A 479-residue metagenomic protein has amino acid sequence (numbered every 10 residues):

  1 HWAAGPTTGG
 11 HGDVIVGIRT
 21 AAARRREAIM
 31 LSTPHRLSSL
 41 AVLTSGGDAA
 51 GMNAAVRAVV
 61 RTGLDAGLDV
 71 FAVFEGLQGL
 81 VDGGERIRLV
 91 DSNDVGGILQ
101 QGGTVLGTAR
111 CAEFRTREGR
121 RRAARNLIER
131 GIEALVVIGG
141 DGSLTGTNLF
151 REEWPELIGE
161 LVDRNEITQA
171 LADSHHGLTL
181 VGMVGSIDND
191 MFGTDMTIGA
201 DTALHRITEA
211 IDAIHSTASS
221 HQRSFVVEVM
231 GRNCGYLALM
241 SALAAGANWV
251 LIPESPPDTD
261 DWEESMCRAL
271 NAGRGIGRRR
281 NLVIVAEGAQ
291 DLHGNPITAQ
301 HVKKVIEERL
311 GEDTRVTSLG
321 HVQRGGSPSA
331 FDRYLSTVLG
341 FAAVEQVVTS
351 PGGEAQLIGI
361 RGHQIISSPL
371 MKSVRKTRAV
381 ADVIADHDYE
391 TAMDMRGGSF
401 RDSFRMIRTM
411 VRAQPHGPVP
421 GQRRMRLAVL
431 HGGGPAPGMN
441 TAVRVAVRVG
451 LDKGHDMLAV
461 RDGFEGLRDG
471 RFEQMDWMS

Functional and structural regions predicted by a protein language model:
L31-G84, G421-R471: N-terminal phosphate-binding or glycine-rich loops at protein starts, especially the Walker A/P-loop of NTPases
L31-T33, L80-L135, L144, I167-A170 (+4 more regions): Glycine-rich oxoanion-binding loops at beta->alpha junctions
S45-D48, L68, V73-G79, R110-C111 (+12 more regions): Short, ordered loop/turn segments at secondary-structure junctions
A49-V59, L80-V81, T116-R121, D141-N148 (+7 more regions): Short glycine/serine/threonine-rich phosphate/pyrophosphate-binding segments that cradle anionic phosphate groups
G67-V73, T217-S224, I276-V283, G311-L319 (+3 more regions): Flexible, glycine/charged-enriched surface loops at secondary-structure junctions
V70, A134-G139, T145-T179, T197-V316: Accessory alpha-helical/coil subdomains and C-terminal extensions that flank or cap enzyme catalytic cores
T298-G421: C-terminal non-catalytic interaction/assembly regions of soluble proteins
